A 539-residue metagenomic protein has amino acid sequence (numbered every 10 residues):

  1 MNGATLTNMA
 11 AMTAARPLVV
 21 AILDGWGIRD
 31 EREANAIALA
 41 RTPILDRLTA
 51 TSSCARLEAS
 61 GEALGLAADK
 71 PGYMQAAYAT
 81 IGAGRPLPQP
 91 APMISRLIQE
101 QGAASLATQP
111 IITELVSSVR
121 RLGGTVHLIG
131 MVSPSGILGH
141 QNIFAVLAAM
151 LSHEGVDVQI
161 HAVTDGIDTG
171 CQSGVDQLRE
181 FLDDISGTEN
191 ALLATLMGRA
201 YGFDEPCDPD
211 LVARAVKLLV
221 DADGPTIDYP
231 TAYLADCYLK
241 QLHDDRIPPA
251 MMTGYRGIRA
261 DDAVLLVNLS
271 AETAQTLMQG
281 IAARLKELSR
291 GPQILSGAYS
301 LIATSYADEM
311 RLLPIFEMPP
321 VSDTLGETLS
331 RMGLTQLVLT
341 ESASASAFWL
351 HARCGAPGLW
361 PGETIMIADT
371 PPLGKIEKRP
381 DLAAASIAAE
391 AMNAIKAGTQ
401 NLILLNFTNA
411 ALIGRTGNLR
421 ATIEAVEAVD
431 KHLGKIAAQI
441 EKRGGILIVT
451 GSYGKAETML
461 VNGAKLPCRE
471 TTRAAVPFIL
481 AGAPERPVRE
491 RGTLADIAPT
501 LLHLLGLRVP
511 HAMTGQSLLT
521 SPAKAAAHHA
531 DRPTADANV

Functional and structural regions predicted by a protein language model:
M1-V539: Feature captures the catalytic ectodomains and active-site-proximal regions of enzymes that hydrolyze or transfer
